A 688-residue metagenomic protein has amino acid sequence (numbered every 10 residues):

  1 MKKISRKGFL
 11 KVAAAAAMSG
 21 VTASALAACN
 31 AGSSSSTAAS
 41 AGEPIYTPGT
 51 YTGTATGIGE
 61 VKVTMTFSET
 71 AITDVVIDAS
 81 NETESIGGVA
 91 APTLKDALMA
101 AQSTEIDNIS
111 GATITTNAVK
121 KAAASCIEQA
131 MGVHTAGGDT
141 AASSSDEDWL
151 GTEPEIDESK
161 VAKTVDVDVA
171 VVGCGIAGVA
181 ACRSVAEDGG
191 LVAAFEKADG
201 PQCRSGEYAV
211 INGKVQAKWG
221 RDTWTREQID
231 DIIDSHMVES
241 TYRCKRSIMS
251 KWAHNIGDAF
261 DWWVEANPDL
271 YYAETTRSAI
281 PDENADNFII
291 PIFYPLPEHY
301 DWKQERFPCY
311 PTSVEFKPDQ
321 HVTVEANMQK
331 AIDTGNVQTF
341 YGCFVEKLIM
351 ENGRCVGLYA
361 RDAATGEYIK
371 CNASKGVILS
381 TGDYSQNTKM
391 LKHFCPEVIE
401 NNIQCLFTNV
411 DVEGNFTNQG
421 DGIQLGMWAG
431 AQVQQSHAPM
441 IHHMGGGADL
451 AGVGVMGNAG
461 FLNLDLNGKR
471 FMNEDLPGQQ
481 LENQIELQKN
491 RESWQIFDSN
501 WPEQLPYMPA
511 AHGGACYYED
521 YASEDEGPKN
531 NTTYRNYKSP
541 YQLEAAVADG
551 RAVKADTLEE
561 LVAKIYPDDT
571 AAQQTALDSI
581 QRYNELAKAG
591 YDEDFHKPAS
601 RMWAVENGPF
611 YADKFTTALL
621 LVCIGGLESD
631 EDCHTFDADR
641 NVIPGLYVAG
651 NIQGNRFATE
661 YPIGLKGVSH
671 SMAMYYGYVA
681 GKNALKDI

Functional and structural regions predicted by a protein language model:
M1-G20, S24-A27: N-terminal secretory signal peptides and thylakoid transit peptides that target proteins across membranes
A41-A141: Active-site- and interface-proximal helix/loop "cap" or "latch" segments in soluble metabolic and energy-transducing
V169-A193: N-terminal Rossmann-like FAD-binding beta1-loop-alpha1 element of flavoenzymes
A198-R221: Conserved N-terminal glycine-rich FAD pyrophosphate-binding loop of Rossmann-like flavoproteins
W252-E367, T388-K389, L586-N607: Conserved redox-cofactor binding core of oxidoreductases
A364-E367, C371-G446, G664-K666, H670-V679: Glycine-rich loop(s) and the adjacent beta-strand/alpha-helix scaffold that form part
I423, A429-K564: An anion/pyrophosphate-binding glycine-rich loop and adjacent beta-alpha core in soluble alpha-beta enzymes
A571-E660: A glycine-rich dinucleotide-binding beta-alpha-beta segment and adjacent secondary-structure elements that constitute
